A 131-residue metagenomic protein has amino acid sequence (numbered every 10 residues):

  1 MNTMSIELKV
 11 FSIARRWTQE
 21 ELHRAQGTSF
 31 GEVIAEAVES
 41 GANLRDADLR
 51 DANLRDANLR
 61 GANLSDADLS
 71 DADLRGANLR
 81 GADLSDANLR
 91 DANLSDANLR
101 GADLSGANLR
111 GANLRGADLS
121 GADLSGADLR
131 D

Functional and structural regions predicted by a protein language model:
M1-S120, S125, D131: Extended, small-residue-rich solenoid/repeat segments and analogous flexible loops that form exposed scaffolds
